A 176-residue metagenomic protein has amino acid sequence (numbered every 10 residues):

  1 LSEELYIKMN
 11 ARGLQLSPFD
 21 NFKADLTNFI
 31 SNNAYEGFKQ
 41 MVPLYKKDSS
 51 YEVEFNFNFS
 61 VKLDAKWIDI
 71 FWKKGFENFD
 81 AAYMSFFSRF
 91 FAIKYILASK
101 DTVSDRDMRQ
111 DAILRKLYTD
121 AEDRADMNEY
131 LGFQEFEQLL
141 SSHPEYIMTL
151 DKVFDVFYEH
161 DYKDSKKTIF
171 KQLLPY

Functional and structural regions predicted by a protein language model:
L1-Y176: Flexible coil/loop and intrinsically disordered segments
